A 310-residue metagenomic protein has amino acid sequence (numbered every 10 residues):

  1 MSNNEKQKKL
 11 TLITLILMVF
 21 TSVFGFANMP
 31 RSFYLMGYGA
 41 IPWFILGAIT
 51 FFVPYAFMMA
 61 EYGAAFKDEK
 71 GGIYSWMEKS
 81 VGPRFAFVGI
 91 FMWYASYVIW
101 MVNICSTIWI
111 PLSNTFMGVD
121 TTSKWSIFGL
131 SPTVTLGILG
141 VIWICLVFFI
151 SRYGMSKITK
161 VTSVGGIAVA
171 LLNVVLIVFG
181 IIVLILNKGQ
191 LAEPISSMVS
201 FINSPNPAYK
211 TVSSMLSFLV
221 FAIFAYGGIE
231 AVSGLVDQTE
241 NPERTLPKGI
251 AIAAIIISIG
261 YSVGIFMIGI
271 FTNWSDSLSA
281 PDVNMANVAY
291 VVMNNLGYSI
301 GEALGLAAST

Functional and structural regions predicted by a protein language model:
M1-L46, F51-A60, F66-D68: Membrane-interface "cap" regions at the ends of multi-pass membrane proteins
S2-K6, G72, Y153-V164, G227-G264: Hydrophobic, small-residue-rich membrane helices and short re-entrant helix-turn-helix hairpins that build
N3, R31, L35, A64 (+3 more regions): Membrane-water interface regions at transmembrane-helix termini and the short interhelical loops of multi-pass membrane
P30-F33, E61-G63, Y74-S80, F148-F149 (+3 more regions): Helix-loop junctions at the membrane interface of multi-pass solute transporters
Y34, V53-A65, E69-V141, F149-R152 (+1 more regions): Hydrophobic transmembrane alpha-helices that form the core helical bundles of multi-pass secondary transporters
L46-P54, M59, V169-L184, P247-D276 (+1 more regions): Selective recognition of specific alpha-helical transmembrane segments in multi-pass small-molecule
S75-E78, G82, N114-G118, G249-T310: TM-loop-TM module centered on a large, flexible mid-protein loop between adjacent transmembrane helices in multi-pass
L112, L136-S196, I250-I255: Membrane-interface loop-to-helix entry segments
